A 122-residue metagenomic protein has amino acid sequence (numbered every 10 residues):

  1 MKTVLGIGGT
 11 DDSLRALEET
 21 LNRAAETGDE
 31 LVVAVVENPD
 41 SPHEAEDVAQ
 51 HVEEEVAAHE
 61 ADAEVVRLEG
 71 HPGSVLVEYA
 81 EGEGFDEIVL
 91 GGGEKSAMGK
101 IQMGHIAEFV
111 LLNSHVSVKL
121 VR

Functional and structural regions predicted by a protein language model:
M1-K2, R122: Absolute protein N-terminus
K2-H43: Small/aliphatic-rich secondary-structure junction motif
L17, P42-E53, G104: Short, surface-exposed alpha-helical segments at coil->helix boundaries
N22-A25, E81, L111-L112: Solvent-exposed polar/charged
A24, V52-A57, A80: Conserved hydrophobic residues forming the short capping helix/wall of the S-adenosyl-L-methionine
A34, E64-L68, K119: General small-molecule cofactor/ligand-binding pocket signal
A58-I88, K95: Structural beta-alpha unit
E83, E87-R122: Gly/Ser-rich helix-loop-strand patches that form or flank binding pockets for ribonucleotide-derived cofactors
